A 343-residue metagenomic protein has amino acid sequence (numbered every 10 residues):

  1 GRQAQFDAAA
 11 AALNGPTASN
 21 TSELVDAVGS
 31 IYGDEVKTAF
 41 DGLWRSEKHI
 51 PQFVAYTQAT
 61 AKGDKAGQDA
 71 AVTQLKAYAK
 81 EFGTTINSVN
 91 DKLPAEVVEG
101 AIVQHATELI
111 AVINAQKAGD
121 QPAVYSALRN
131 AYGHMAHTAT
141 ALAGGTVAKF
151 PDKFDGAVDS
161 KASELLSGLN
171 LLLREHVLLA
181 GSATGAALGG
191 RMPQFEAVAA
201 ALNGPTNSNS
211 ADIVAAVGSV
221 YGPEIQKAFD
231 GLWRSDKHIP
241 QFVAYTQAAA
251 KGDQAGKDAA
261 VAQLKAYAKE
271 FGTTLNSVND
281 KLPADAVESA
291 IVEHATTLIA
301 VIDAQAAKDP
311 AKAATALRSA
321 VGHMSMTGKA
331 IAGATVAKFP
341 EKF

Functional and structural regions predicted by a protein language model:
G1-A27, V36, A55-V214, A244-F343: C-terminal amphipathic alpha-helix
L24-P51, N207-I239: Mid-chain, structured segments of secreted extracytoplasmic proteins
